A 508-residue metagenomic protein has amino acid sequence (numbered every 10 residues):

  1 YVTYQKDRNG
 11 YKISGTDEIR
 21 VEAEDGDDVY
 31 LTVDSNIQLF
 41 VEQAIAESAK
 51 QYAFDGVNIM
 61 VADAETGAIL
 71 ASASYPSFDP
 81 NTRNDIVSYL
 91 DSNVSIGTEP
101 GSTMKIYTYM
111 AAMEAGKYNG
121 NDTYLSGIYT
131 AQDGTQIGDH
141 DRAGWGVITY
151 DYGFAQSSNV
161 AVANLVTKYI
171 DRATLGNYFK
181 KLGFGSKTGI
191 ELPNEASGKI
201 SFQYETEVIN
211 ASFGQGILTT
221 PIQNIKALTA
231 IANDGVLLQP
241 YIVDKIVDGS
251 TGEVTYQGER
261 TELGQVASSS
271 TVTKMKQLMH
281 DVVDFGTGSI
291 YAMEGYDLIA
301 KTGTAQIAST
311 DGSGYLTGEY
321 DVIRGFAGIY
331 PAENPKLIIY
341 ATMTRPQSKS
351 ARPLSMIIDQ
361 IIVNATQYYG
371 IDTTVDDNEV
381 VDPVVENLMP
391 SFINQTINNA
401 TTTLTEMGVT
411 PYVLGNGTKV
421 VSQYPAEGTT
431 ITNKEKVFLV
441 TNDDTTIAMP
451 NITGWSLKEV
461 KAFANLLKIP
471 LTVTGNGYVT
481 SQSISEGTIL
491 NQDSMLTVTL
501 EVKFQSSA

Functional and structural regions predicted by a protein language model:
Y1-G56, F78-N81, D248, Y256-E262 (+1 more regions): Extracytoplasmic/periplasmic proteins that interact with beta-lactams or build/remodel peptidoglycan
K6-E18, V57, D63-G101, Y107-M343: Beta-lactam-recognizing serine transpeptidase/beta-lactamase-like catalytic domain environment
E22-D27, I86-V94, D443-T445: Bateman (tandem CBS) regulatory domains
D25-V29, D55-N58, G120, I209 (+9 more regions): Envelope-exposed proteins and targeting segments
L31, S35, L39-E47, I106 (+11 more regions): Solvent-exposed, polar/charged alpha-helical surfaces in well-ordered, non-transmembrane soluble domains, broadly
A44-I45, N93-V94, S212, S313 (+2 more regions): Short beta-alpha junctions and helix-cap segments that line functional grooves
S309, A341-A508: Ligand-recognition elements built from short beta-strands and adjacent flexible loops
